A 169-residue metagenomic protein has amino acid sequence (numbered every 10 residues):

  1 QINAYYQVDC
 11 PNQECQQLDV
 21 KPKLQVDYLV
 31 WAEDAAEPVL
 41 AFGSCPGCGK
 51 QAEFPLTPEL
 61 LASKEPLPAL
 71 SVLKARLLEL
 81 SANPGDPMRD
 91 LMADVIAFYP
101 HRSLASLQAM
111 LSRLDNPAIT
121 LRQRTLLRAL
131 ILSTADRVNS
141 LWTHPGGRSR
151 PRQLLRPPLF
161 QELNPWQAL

Functional and structural regions predicted by a protein language model:
Q1-L169: Nucleic-acid modification enzymes, centered on SAM-dependent nucleic-acid methyltransferases
